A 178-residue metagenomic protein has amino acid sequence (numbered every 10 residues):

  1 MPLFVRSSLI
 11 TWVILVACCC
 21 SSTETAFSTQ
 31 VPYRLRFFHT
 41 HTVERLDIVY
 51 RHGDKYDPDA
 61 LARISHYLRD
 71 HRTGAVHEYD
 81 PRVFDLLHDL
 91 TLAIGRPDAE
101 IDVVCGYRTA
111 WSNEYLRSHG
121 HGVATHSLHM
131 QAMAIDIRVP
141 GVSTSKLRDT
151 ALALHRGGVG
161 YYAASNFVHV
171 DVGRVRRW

Functional and structural regions predicted by a protein language model:
M1-F4: N-terminal secretory signal peptides that target proteins for export/translocation
S8-C19: Bacterial N-terminal signal peptides
S22-S28: Boundary at the C-terminal end of the N-terminal hydrophobic targeting segment
Y33-F38, G122-W178: Catalytic cores and adjacent binding grooves of peptidoglycan-active enzymes
F38-Y56: N-terminal targeting signals for Sec/Tat export/insertion, comprising classic cleavable signal peptides
E44, R96-I101, H155-G158, N166: Loop/turn elements at helix/coil->beta-strand transitions in domains of secreted/extracellular proteins
H52-V104: Active-site acidic/histidine clusters and adjacent loop/turn architecture that either coordinate catalytic ions
W111-T125: Charged, often glycine-rich, active-site loop that binds/positions anionic groups
